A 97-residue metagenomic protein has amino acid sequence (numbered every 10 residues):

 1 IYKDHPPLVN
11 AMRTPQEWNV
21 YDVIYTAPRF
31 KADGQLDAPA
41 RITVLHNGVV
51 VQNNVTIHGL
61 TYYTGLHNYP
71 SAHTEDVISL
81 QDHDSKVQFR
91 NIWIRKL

Functional and structural regions predicted by a protein language model:
I1-L97: Carbohydrate-interacting regions of secretory-pathway proteins
